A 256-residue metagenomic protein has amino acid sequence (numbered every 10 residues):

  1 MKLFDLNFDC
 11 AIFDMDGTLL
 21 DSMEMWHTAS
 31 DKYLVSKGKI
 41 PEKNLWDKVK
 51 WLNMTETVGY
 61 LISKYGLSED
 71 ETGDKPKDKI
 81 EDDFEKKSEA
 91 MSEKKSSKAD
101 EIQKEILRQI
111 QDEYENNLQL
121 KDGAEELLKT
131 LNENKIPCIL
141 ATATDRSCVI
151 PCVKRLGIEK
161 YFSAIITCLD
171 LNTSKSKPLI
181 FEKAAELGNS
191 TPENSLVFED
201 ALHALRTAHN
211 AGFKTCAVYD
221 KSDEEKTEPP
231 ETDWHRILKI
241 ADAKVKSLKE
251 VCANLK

Functional and structural regions predicted by a protein language model:
M1-D9, K129-N132, D145-R146, I150-K256: Asp-based, Mg2+/Mn2+-dependent phosphohydrolase catalytic module
F4-E125, N132: N-terminal helical cap/lid subdomain that shapes the substrate entry/recognition surface in HAD-like hydrolases
M15, I136, F213-T215: Structural detector for hydrophobic anchor residues on beta-strands
T18, S22, T57, T142 (+2 more regions): Ser/Thr-centric signal marking residues that sit in or immediately flank functional binding/regulatory motifs
L19, L120, C138-A141, T173 (+1 more regions): Conserved SAM-binding loop
S30, E105, E115, A124-K154 (+1 more regions): Substrate-recognition element of Asp-dependent hydrolases with the DxDx(T/V) motif
P41, E56, E69, C138 (+3 more regions): Residue-level detector of short coil/turn "hinge" positions at structural boundaries
